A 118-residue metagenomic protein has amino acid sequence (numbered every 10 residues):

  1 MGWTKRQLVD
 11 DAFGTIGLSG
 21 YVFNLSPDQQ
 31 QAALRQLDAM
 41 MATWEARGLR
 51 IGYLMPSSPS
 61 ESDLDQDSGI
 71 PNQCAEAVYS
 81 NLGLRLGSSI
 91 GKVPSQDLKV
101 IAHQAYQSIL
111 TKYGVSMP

Functional and structural regions predicted by a protein language model:
M1-N72, S89-I101, I109-M117: Conserved short "hinge" loops at termini or chain/domain junctions
N72-L86: Elongated alpha-helical scaffolds
A105: Aromatic-residue-lined binding/catalytic grooves and analogous aromatic/hydrophobic interfacial grooves in multimeric
